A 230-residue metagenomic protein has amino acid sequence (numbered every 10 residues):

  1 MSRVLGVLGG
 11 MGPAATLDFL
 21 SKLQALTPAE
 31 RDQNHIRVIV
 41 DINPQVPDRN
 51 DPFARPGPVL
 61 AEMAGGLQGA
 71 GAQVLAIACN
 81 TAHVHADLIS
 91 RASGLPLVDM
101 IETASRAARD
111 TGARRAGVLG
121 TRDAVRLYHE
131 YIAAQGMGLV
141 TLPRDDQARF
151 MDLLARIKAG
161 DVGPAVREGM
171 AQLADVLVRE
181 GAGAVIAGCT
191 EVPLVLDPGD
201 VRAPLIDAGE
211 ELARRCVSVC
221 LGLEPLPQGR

Functional and structural regions predicted by a protein language model:
M1-R230: Non-catalytic structural scaffold of enzyme domains
